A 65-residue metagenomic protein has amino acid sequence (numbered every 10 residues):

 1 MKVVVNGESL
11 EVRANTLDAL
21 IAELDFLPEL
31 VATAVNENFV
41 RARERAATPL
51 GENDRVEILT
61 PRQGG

Functional and structural regions predicted by a protein language model:
M1-G64: Ubiquitin-like/PB1-type beta-grasp interaction modules and other compact soluble beta-rich domains
